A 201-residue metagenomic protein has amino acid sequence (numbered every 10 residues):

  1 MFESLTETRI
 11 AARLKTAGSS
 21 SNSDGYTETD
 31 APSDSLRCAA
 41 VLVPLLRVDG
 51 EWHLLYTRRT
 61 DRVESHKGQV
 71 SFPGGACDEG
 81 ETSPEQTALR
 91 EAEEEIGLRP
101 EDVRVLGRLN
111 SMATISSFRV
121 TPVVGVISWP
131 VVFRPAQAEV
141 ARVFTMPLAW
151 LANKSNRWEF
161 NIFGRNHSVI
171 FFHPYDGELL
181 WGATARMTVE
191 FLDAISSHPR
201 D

Functional and structural regions predicted by a protein language model:
M1-S71, A76-V131, V140, N161-D201: N-terminal leader/linker segments that precede catalytic domains of diphosphate-processing enzymes
F133-F144, L148-W150: Acidic, glycine-rich loop-and-strand cores that form catalytic or ligand-binding grooves in diverse globular domains
L151-N161: Short acidic, Gly/Pro-enriched loop/turn segments at secondary-structure junctions
